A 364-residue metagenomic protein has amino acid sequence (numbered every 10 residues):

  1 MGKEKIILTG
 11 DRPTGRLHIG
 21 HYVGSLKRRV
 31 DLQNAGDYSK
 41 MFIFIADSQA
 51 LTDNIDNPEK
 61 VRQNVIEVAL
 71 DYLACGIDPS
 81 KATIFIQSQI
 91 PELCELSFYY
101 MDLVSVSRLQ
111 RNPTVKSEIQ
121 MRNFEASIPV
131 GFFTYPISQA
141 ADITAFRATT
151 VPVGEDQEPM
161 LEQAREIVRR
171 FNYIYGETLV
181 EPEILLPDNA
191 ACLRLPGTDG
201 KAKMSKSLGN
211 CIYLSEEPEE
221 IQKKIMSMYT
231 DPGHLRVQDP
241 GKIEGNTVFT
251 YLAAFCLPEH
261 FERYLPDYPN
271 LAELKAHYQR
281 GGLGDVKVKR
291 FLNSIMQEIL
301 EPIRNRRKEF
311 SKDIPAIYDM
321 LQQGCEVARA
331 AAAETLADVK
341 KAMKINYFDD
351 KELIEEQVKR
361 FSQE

Functional and structural regions predicted by a protein language model:
G2-A141, I295-L300, R304, K308: N-terminal Rossmann-like or analogous alpha/beta NTP/dinucleotide-binding catalytic cores that position adenine
P13, V151-P152, N210: A generic structural motif
P113-S117, M121-F171, Y175, P196-D199: Internal, conserved structured core segments that host functional sites
P159, R165-E364: Conserved nucleotide- and phosphate/pyrophosphate-binding catalytic cores in adenylate/nucleotidyl-handling enzymes
